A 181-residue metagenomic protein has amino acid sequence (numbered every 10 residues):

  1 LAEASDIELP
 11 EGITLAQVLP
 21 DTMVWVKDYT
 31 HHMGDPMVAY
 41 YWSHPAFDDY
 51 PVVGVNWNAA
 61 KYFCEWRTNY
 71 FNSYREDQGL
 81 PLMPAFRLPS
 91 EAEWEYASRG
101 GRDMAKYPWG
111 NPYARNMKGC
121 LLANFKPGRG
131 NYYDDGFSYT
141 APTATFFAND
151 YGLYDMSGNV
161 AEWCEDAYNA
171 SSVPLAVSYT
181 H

Functional and structural regions predicted by a protein language model:
E11-Y179: Functional-site microenvironments in short loops/helix caps that host divalent-cation chemistry
